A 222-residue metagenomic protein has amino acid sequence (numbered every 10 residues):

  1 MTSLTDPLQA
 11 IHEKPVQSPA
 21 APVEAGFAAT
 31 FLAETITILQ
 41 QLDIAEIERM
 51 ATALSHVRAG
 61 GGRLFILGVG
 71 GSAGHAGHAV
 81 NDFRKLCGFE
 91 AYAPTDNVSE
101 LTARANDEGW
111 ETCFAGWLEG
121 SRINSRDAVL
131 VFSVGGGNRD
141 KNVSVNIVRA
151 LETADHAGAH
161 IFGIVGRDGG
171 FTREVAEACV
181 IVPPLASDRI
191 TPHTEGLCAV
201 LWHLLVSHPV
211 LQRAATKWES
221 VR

Functional and structural regions predicted by a protein language model:
T2, H156, V165-W218, R222: Short alpha-helices
T2-L42: Generic N-terminal amphipathic, Lys/Arg-enriched alpha-helix
Q40-G60: A short, well-structured juxtamembrane/interface segment
S55-A128: Glycine-rich, small/polar surface segments that engage phosphate groups of diverse ligands
V69-G74, G136-N138, G169: Gly/Ser/Thr-rich loops at beta-strand to alpha-helix junctions that form or flank small-molecule/cofactor-binding
R84, V148-D155: Surface-exposed amphipathic alpha-helices with a cationic face
A128, H160, E177-A178: Well-ordered beta-strand positions
G137-I147: Glycine/threonine-rich flexible loop motifs
